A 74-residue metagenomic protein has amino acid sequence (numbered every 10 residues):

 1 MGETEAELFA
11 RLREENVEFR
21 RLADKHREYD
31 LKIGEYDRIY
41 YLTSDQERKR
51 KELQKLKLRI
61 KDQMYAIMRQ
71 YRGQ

Functional and structural regions predicted by a protein language model:
M1-Q74: Extended, charge-rich alpha-helical interface modules
